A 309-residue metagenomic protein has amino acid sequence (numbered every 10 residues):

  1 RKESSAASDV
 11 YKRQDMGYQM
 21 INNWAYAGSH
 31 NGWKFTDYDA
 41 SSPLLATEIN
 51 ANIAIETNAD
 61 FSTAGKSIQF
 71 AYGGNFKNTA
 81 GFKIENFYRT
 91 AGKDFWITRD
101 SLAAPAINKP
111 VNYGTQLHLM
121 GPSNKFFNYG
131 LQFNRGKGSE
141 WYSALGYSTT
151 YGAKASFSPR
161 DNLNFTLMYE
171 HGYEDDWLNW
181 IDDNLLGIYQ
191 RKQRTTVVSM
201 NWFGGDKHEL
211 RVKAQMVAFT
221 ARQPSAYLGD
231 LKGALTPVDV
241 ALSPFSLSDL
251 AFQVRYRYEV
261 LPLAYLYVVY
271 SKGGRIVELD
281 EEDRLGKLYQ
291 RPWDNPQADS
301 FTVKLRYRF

Functional and structural regions predicted by a protein language model:
R1-Y11: Single conserved hydrophobic/aromatic residue that forms the stacking wall/gate of nucleotide- or nucleobase-binding
S5, N31, T47-A51, F82-N86 (+7 more regions): Membrane-embedded beta-strand positions of outer-membrane beta-barrel proteins
S8-D9, W33-D37, A51-A59, N86-G92 (+5 more regions): Transmembrane beta-strands of outer-membrane beta-barrel pores
D15-Q19, E56-T57, D100-P105, G136-Y142 (+3 more regions): Extracellular loop and loop/strand-boundary signature of outer-membrane beta-barrel proteins
A25-N31, K66-F70, Y113-L117, Y129 (+5 more regions): Hydrophobic, lipid-facing positions within transmembrane beta-strands of outer-membrane proteins
W33-F35, I55, Y72-N78, M120-G121 (+7 more regions): Residue-level signature of outer-membrane beta-barrel architecture
T36-E48, N75-I84, N124-N128, N162: Short loop/turn motifs that connect adjacent beta-strands in outer-membrane beta-barrel proteins
F252-Y270, R291-F309: Outer-membrane beta-barrel "beta-signal"
